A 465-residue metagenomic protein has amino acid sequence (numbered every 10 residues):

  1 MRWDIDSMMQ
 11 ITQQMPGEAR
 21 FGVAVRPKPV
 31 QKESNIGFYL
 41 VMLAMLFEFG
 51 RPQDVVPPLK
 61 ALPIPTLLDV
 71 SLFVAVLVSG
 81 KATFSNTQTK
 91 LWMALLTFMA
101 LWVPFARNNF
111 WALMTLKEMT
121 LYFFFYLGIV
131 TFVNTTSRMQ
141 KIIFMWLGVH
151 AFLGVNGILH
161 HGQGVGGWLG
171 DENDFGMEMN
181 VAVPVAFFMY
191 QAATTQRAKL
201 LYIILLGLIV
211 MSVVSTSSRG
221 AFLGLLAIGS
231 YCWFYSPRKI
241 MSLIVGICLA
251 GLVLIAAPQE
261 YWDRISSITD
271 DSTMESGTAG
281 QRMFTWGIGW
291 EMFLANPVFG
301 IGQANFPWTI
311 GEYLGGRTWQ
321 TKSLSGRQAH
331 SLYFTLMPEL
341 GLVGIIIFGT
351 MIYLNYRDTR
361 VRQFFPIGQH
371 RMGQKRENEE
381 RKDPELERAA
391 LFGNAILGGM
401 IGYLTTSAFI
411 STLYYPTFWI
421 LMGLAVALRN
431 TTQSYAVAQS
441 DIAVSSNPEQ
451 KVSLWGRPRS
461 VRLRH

Functional and structural regions predicted by a protein language model:
M1-L101, R107-M114, T131-F144, M189-L200 (+3 more regions): Transmembrane signal-anchor hairpin modules in multi-pass inner-membrane enzymes, especially those that act on
R2, Q10, D69-F73, L96-V103 (+9 more regions): Alpha-helical transmembrane segments of multi-pass inner-membrane proteins
R2-D4, T12, M211-S215, Y235-S276 (+5 more regions): A membrane-periplasm/extracellular boundary helix in multi-pass inner-membrane enzymes that assemble envelope glycans
L46-P58, T335-L340, D383-R429: Membrane helix-loop boundary segments at the extracytoplasmic
V55-P58, F105-M114, H161-L169, V214-S215 (+1 more regions): Membrane-interface helix caps and helix-loop-helix hairpins in membrane proteins
L59-T66, M114-L116, W168-N180, G220 (+2 more regions): Membrane-interface micro-motifs in multi-pass membrane enzymes
T269-G287, A295, F299-L340, T359-G373 (+1 more regions): Long extracytoplasmic/lumenal interhelical loops at the membrane interface of multi-pass membrane proteins
E339-M400, N430: Hydrophobic transmembrane alpha-helices and their immediate junctions
